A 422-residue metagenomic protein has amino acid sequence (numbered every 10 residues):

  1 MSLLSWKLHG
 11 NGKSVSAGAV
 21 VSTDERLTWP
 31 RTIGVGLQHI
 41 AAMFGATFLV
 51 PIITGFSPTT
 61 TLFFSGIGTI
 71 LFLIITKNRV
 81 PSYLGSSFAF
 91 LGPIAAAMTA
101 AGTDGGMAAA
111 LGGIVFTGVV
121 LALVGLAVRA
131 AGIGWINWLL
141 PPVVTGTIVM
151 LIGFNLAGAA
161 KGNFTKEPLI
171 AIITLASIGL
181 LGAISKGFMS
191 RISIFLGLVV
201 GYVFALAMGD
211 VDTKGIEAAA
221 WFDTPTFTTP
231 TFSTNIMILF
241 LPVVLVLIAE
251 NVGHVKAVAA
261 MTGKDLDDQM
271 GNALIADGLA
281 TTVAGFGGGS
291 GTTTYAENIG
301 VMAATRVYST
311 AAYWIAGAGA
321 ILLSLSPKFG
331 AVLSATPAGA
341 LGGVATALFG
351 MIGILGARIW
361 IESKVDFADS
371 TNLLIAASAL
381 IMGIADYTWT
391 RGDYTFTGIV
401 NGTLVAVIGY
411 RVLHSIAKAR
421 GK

Functional and structural regions predicted by a protein language model:
M1-G34, T213-T226, A257-G263, A273 (+1 more regions): Intrinsically disordered, low-complexity non-transmembrane regions of multi-pass membrane transporters
M1-S82, G92-D104: N-terminal signal-anchor module of multipass membrane proteins
A17-I33, V50-L73, L241-T310: Membrane-embedded helical hairpins/re-entrant loop segments and their flanking transmembrane helices within multi-pass
R31-G45, I170-T174, I192-S193, M208 (+2 more regions): Hydrophobic, membrane-embedded alpha-helices of multi-pass small-molecule transporters
I53-F56, N78, T99-G105, R129 (+6 more regions): Juxtamembrane helix-boundary/capping and inter-helix hinge elements in multi-pass membrane proteins
F56-L62, N78-L91, I136-T145, S190-F195 (+6 more regions): Short, non-helical or kinked segments that cap or interrupt transmembrane helices
A95-A101, G182, N298-Y313, G319-S324: Interfacial segments of multi-pass membrane proteins
G106-D212, L322-K422: Membrane-embedded alpha-helical modules
